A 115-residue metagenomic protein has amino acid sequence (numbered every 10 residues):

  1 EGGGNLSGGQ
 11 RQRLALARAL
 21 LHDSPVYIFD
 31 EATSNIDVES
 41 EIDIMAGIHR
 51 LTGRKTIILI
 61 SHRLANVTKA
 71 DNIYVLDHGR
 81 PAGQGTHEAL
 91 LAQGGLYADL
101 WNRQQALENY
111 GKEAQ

Functional and structural regions predicted by a protein language model:
E1-Q93: ABC-family ATPase nucleotide-binding domain "signature/switch" substructure
A92-Q115: C-terminal boundary and immediately downstream tail of ABC-type ATPase nucleotide-binding domains
